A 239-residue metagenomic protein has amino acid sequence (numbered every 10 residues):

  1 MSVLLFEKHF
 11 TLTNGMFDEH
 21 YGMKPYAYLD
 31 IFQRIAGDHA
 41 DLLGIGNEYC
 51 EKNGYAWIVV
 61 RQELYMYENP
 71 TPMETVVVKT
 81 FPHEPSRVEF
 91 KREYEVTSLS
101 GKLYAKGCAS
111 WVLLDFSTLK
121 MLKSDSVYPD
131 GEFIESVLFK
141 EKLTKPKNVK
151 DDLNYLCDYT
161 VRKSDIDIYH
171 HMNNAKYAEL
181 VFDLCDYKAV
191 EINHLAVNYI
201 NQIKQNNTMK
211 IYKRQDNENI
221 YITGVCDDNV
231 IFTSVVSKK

Functional and structural regions predicted by a protein language model:
S2-K8, E63-Y67, T71-V149, Y199 (+2 more regions): HotDog/MaoC-like acyl-thioester-processing domains
S2-V59, K106-C108, D115-E191: Hot-dog-fold acyl-thioester-processing enzymes
V60, V77, I192-L195: Short Pro/Gly-enriched beta-strand edge/turn motifs at strand-loop
L153, Y159-K238: Acidic/His-leaning functional-site neighborhoods
